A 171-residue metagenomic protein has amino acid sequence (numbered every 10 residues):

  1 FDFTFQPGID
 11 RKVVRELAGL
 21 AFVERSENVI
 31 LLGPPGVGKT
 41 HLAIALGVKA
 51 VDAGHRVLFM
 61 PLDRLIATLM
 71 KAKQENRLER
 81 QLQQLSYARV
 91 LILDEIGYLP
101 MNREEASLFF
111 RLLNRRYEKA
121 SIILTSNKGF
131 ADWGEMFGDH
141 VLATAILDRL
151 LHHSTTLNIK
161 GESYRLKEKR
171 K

Functional and structural regions predicted by a protein language model:
F1-I9: Dynamic helix-loop-helix/coil hinge segments at AAA+ ATPase domain boundaries and subdomain interfaces
F5, G33, G161: Flexible glycine-/small-residue-rich
G8-Y87, M136: Conserved P-loop
R56, M60, R64-Y87, I96-K171: Replace "adjacent to P-loop NTPase cores in ATP/GTP-dependent enzymes" with "adjacent to NTP-binding cores
V90: Walker B motif beta-strand of ABC-family P-loop ATPases
